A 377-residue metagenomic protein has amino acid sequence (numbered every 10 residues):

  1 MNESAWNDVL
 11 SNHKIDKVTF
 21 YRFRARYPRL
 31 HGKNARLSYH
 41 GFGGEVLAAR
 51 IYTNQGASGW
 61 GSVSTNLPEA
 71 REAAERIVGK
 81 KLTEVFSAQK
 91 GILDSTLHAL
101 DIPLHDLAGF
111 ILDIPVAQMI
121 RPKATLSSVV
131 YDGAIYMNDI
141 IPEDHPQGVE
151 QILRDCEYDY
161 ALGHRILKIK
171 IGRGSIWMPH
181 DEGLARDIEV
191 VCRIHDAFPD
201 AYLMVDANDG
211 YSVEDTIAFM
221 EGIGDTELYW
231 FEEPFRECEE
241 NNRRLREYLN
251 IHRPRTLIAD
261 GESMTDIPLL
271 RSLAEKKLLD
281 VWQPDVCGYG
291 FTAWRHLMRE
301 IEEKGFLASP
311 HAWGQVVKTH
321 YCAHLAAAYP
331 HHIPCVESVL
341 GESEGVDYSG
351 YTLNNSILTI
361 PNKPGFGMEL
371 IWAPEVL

Functional and structural regions predicted by a protein language model:
N2-G59, S64, E344-D347: Structured beta-strand/loop patches that form or line metal/cofactor-binding pockets in enzymes
A5-W6, L10-D16, A25, V46 (+2 more regions): Flexible C-terminal active-site loop/helix
N12, K17, I51-P115: Metal- or metallocofactor-binding catalytic centers and their adjacent structured scaffolds across diverse enzyme
Q118-D144, I171-R173, D200-Y202, P254: N-terminal small/glycine-rich loop or linker at the start of catalytic domains across soluble metabolic enzymes
V129-R154, P179, A207-V213, A259 (+1 more regions): Active-site mouth loops of central-metabolism enzymes
R154-K170: Catalytic domains of carbohydrate-active enzymes, especially glycoside hydrolases
I169, W177-T319: Catalytic core of soluble alpha/beta enzymes
